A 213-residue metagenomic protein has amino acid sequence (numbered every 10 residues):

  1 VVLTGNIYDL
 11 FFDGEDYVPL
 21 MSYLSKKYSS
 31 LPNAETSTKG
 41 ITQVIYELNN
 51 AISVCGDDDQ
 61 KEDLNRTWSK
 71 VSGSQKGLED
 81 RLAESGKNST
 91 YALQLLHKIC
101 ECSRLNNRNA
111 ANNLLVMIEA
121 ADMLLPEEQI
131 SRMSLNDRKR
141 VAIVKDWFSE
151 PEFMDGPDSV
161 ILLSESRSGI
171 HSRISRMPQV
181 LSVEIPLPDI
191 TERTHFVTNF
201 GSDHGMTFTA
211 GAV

Functional and structural regions predicted by a protein language model:
V1-V213: ATP/nucleotide-binding catalytic cores
